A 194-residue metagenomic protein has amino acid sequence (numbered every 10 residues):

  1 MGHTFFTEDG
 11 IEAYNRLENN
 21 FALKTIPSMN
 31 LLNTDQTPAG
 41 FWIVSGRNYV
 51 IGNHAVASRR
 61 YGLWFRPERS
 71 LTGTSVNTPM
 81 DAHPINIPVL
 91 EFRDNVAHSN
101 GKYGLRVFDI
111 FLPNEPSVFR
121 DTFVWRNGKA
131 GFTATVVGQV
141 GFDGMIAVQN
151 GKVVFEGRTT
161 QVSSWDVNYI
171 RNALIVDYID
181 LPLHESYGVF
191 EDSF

Functional and structural regions predicted by a protein language model:
M1-H3, I11-S28, S45-Y61, T74-G101 (+4 more regions): Right-handed parallel beta-helix
F6, G40, D81-H83, R106 (+1 more regions): The substrate-binding groove and active-site-proximal loops of carbohydrate-active enzymes, especially glycoside
L32-N33: Flexible, solvent-exposed coil segments and beta strand-coil junctions, predominantly the extracellular/periplasmic
L71: A glycine-rich phosphate-binding loop feature that marks nucleotide/adenosyl-phosphate handling sites
H184-E185, F190-F194: Non-catalytic C-terminal accessory domains or segments of carbohydrate-active enzymes
